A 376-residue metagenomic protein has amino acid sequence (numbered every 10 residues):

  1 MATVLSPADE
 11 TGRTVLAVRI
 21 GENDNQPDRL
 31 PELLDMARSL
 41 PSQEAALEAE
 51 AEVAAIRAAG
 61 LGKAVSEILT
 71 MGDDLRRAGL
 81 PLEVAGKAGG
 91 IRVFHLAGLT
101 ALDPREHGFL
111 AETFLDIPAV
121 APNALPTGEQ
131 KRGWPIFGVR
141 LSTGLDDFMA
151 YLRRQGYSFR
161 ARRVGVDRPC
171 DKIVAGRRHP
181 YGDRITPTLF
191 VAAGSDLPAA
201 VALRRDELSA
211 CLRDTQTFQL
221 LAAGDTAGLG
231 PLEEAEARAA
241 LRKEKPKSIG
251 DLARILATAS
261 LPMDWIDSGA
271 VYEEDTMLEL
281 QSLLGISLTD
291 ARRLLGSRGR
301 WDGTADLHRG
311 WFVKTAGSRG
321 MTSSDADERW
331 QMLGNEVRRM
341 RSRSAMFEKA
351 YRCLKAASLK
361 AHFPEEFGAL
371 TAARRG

Functional and structural regions predicted by a protein language model:
A2-G376: Noncatalytic, beta-rich nucleic-acid-contacting surfaces in large DNA/RNA-processing enzymes
